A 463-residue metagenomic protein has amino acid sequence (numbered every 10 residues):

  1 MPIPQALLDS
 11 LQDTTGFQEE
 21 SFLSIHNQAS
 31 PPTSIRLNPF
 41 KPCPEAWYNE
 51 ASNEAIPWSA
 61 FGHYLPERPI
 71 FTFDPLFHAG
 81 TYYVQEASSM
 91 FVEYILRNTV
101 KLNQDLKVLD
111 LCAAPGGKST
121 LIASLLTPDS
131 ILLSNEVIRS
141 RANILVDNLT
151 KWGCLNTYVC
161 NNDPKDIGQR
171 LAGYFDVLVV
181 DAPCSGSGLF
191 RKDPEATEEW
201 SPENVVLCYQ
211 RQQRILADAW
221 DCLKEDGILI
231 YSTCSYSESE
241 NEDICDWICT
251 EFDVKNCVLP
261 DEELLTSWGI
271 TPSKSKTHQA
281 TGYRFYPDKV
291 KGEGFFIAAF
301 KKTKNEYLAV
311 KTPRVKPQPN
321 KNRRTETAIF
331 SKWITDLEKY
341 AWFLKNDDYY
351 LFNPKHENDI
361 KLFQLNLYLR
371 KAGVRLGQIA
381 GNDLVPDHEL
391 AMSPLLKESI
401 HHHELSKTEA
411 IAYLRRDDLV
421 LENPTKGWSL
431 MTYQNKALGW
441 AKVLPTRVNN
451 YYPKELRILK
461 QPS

Functional and structural regions predicted by a protein language model:
M1-P42, A46-W47, F295, T303-S463: Polybasic, low-complexity RNA-engagement segments
N103-A114: Conserved class I S-adenosyl-L-methionine
N103-Q104, G168-V179: A short acidic, Gly/Pro-enriched loop at the edge of an enzyme's catalytic core that lines a small-molecule cofactor
P115-P128: Conserved SAM-binding loop of SAM-dependent methyltransferases across substrates and taxa, primarily the Class I
T127, L223-E225: Helix-to-beta-strand junctions that scaffold the AdoMet/dcAdoMet cofactor pocket in Class I SAM-dependent enzymes
N135-G173: S-adenosyl-L-methionine
S140, D176-D218, C234-N241, P260-E263 (+1 more regions): Mobile active-site "lid"/loop adjacent to the S-adenosyl-L-methionine
F175, I228-Y231, Y236-L351: Class I S-adenosyl-L-methionine
